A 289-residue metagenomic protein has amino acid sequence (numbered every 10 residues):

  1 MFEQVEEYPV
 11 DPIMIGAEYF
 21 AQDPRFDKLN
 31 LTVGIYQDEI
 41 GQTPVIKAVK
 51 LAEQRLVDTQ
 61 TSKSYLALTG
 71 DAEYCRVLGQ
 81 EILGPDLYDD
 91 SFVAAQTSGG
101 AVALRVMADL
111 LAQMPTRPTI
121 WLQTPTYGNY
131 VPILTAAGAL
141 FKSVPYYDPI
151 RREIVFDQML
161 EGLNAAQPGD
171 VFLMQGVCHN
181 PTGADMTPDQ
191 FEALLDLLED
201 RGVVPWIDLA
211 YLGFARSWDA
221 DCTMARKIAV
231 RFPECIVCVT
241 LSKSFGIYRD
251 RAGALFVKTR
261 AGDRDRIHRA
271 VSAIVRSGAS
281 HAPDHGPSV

Functional and structural regions predicted by a protein language model:
M1-Q4: Generic N-terminal amphipathic, Lys/Arg-enriched alpha-helix
P9-G99: N-terminal small-domain helix-loop-helix segment of the aminotransferase-like
T61-D200, L212-F214, C222-A225: Conserved core of the PLP fold type I
V77, V230-V289: Conserved core segment of the aminotransferase class I/II
V171, V204, C235-I236: Hydrophobic "anchor" residues on beta-strands that sit immediately upstream of conserved functional sites
L209: Walker B catalytic acidic pair
